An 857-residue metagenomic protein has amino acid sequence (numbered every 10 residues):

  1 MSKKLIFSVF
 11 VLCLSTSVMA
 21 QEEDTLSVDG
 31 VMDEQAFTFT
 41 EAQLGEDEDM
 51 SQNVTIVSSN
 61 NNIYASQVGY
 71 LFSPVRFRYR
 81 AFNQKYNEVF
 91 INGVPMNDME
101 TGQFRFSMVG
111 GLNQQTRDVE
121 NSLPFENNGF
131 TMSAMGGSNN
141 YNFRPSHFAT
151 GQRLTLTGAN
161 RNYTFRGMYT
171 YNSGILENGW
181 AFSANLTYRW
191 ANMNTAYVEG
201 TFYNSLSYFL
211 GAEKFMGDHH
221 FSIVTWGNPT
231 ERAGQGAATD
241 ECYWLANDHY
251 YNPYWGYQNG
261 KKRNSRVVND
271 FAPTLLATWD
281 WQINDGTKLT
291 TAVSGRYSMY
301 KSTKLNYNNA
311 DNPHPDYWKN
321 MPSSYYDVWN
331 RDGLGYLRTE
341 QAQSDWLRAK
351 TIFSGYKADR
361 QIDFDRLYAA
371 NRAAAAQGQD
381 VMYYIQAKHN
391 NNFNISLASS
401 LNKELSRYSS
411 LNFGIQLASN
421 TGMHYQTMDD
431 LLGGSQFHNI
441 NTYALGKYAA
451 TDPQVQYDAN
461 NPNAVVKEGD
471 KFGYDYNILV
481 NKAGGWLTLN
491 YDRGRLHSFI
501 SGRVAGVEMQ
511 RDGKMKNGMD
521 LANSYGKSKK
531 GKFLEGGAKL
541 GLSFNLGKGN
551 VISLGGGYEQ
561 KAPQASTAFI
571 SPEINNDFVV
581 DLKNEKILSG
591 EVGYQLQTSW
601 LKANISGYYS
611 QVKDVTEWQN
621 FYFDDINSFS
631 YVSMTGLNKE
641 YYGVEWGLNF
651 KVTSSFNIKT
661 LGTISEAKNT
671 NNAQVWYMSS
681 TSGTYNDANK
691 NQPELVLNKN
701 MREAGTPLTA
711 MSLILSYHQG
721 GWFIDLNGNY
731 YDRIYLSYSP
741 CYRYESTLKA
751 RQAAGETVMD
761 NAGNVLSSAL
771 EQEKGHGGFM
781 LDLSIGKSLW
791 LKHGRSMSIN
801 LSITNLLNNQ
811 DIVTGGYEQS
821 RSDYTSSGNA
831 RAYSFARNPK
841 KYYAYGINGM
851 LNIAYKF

Functional and structural regions predicted by a protein language model:
Q21-E22, V612-D614, I658, N729-A754 (+2 more regions): C-terminal beta-signal and adjacent terminal beta-strands/loops of Gram-negative outer-membrane beta-barrel proteins
V109-T155: A beta-strand signature from Gram-negative outer-membrane beta-barrel systems, especially the internal plug domain
G158-W190, T195-Q235, V267, A272-D285 (+1 more regions): Transmembrane beta-barrel wall of Gram-negative outer-membrane proteins
F215, H220-T278, K301-Q386, A449-K467 (+1 more regions): Acidic/polar loop-and-plug regions of large Gram-negative outer-membrane beta-barrel proteins
E231-A233, A237-C242, V455-V465, E508-M509 (+9 more regions): Surface-exposed extracellular loop regions of Gram-negative outer-membrane beta-barrel proteins, predominantly
P253-T274, T278, I478, S528-G537 (+5 more regions): Outer-membrane beta-barrel signature, preferentially recognizing the C-terminal barrel domain of Gram-negative
Y384, S410-G547, Q674: Signature of Gram-negative outer-membrane beta-barrel scaffolds
R495, Y609-Q611, V632-Y742, A854-K856: Gram-negative outer-membrane beta-barrel transporters
